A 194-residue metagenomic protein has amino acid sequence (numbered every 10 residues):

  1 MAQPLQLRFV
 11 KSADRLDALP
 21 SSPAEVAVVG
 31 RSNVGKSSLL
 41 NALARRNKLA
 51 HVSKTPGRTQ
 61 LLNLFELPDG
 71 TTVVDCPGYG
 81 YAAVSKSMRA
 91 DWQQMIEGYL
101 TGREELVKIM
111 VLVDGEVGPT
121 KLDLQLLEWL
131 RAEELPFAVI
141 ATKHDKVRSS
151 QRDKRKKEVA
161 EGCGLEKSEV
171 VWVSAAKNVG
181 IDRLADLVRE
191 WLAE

Functional and structural regions predicted by a protein language model:
M1-A83, A193: Conserved G1/Walker A P-loop phosphate-binding module
Q3-D17, K146-E194: Canonical P-loop GTPase G-domain recognition
R45-R46, R89-W92, L126-L130, R155-E158 (+1 more regions): Glycine-rich, phosphate-binding/catalytic loops in enzymes
T59, R89-Q93, T120, L124 (+2 more regions): Amphipathic alpha-helical transducer elements in NTP-driven molecular machines
Q60-L67, Q94-G102: Conserved alpha-helical scaffold flanking the Walker A/P-loop in AAA+ ATPase domains
Y79-R89, D145-R148: Flexible beta-alpha connector loops of hexameric P-loop NTPases
M88-D91, V113-G115: Glycine- and Gly-Pro-enriched alpha-helical subdomains that act as flexible, kink-prone "lid/hinge" or packing modules
E97-S168: Conserved C-terminal guanine-recognition region of P-loop GTPase G domains, centered on the G4
